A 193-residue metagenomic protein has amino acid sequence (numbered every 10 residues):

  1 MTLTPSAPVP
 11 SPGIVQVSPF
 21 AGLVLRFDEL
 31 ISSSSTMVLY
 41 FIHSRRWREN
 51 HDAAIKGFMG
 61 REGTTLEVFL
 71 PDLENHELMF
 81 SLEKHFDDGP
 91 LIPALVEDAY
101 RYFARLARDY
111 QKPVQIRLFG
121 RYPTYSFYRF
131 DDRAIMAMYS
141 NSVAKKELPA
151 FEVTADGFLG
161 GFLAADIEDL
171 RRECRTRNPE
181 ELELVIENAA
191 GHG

Functional and structural regions predicted by a protein language model:
T2-F80, A164-R172, T176: PLD-like (HKD) phosphodiesterase/transphosphatidyltransferase domain
P12-F20, E97, I116-G120, T154-A155: Short acidic-hydrophobic, aromatic-tinged amphipathic segments that line or gate anion-handling sites
I31, S126-R129: Well-ordered beta-strand positions
F41-H43, L70, L118-G120, M138-S140: Short, structured patches in soluble enzyme cores that scaffold and shape functional sites
R46-R48, N75-M79, Y125-S126, M136-A137 (+1 more regions): Short catalytic/ligand-binding loop motif for oxyanion handling, primarily in non-cytosolic enzymes, centered on
L78-Y125: HKD-type phospholipase D/PLD-like phosphodiesterase module
Q115-R117, M136-G193: Signature of lipid phosphatidyltransferase scaffolds
